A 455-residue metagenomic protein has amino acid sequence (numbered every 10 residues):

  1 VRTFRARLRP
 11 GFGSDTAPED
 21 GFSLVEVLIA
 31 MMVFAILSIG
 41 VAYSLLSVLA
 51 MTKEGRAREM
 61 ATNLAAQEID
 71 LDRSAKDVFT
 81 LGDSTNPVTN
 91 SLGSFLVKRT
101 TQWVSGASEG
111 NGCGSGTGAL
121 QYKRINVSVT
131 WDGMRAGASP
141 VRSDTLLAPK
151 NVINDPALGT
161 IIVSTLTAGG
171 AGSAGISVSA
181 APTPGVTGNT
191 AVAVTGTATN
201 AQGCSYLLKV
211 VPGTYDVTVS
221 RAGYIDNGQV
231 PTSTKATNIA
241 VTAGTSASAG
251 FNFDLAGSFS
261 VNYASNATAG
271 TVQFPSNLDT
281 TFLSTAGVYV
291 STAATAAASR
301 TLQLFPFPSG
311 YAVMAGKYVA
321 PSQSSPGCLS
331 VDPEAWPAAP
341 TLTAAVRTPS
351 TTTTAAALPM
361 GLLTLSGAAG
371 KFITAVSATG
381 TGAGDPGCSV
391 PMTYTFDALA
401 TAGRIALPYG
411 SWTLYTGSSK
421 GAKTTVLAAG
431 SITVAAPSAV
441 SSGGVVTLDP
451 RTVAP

Functional and structural regions predicted by a protein language model:
V1-F22: N-terminal leader/signal peptides at the extreme start of proteins
E19-F22, L28-A35, L45-G175, S179-V194 (+2 more regions): Flexible, low-complexity segments enriched in proline/glycine/serine and punctuated by aromatic residues
N86-V88, G93, Q121, V210-T214 (+3 more regions): A glycine-anchored, Pro-Gly-centered beta-turn/N-cap motif
G159-A168, L255-G270, A344, G361-G370: A short, amphipathic beta-strand motif
P184-K209, T281-L302, S377-T401: Short, acidic Ser/Thr/Gly-rich low-complexity loop/linker segments typical of extracellular and cell-surface proteins
S220-D254, A315-G361, S411-P455: Structured interaction patches on ligand/partner-binding surfaces of diverse proteins
A357-G417: Intrinsically disordered, low-complexity segments enriched in Gly and acidic/Ser/Thr residues that form flexible
